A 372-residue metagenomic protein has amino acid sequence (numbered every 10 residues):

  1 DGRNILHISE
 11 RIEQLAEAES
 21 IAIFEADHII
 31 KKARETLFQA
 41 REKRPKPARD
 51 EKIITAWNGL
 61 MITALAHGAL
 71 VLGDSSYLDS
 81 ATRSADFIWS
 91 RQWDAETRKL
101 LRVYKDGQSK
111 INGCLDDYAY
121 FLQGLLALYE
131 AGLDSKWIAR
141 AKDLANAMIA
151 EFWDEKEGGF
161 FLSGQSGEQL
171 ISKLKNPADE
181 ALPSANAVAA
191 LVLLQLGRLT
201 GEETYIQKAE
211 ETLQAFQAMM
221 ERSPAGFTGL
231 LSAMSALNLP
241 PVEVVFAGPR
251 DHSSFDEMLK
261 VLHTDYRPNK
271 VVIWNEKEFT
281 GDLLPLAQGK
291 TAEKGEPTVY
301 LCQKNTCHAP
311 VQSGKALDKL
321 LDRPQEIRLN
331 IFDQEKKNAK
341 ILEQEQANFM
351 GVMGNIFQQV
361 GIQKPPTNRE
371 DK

Functional and structural regions predicted by a protein language model:
D1-N330: Glycan-recognition and catalytic cores of secretory/periplasmic carbohydrate-active enzymes
I331-D371: OB-fold/S1-family RNA-binding modules
